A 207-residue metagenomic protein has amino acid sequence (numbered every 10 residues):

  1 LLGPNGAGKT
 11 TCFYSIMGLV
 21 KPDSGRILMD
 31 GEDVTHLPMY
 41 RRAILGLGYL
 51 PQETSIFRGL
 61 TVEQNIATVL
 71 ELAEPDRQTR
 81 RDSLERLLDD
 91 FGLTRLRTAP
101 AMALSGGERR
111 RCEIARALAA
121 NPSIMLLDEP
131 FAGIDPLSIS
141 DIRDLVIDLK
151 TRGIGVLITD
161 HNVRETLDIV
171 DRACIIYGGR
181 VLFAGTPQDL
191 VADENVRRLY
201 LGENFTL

Functional and structural regions predicted by a protein language model:
L2-P4: The feature captures the beta-strand-to-loop junction immediately N-terminal to the Walker
D33-E53, R77-R81, R97, P187-N195: ABC ATPase NBD coupling module
G59-T68: Short coil-to-helix segment of the ABC ATPase nucleotide-binding domain corresponding to the Q-loop/switch region
A67, Q78-L96, D144-I147: Conserved ABC ATPase "signature" region
P100-L104, E108: Conserved ABC ATPase signature
N121: Conserved catalytic motifs of ABC-family nucleotide-binding domains
M125-E129: Catalytic Walker B motif of ABC-type/P-loop ATPase nucleotide-binding domains
